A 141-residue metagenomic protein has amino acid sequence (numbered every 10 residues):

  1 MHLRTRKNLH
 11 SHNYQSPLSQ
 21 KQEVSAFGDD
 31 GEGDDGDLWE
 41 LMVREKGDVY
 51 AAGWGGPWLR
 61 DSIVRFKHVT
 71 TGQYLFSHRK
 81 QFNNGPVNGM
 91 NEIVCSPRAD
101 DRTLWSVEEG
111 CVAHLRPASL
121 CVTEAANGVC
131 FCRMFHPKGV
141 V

Functional and structural regions predicted by a protein language model:
M1-V141: Lectin-like carbohydrate-binding module/patch detector with strong preference for beta-trefoil
